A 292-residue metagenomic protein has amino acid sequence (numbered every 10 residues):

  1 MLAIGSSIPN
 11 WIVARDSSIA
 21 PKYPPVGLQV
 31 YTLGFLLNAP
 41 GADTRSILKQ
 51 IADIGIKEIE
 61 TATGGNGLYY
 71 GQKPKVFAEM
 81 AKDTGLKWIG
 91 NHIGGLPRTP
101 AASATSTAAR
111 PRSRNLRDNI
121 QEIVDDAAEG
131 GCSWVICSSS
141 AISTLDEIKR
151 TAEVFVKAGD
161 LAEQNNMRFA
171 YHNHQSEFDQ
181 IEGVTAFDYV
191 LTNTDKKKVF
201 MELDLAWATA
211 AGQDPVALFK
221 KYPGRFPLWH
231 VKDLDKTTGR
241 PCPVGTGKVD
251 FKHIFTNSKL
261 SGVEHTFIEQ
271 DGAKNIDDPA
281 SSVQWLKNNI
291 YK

Functional and structural regions predicted by a protein language model:
L2-E129, S133, E163, Q284 (+1 more regions): N-terminal pre-domain/capping segments
A3-S7, S18, R98-F200, I276: Active-site acidic/histidine proton-transfer and metal-coordination neighborhood in alpha/beta enzyme cores
I4-W11, R15-G27, F35-A52, G131 (+2 more regions): Histidine-acidic metal/acid-base catalytic patches
P24-V30, I59-T61, W88-I93, V135-C137 (+4 more regions): Hydrophobic faces of well-ordered beta-strands that scaffold small-molecule active sites in alpha/beta enzyme cores
Y31, I56, H92, F169-H174 (+5 more regions): Aromatic side chains
G34-G41, A62-K73, G95-A101, P111-R117 (+6 more regions): Acidic-and-aromatic substrate-binding clefts and catalytic sites of carbohydrate-active enzymes
Y69-Y70, P74-V76, A81, W134 (+5 more regions): Non-transmembrane, interaction-prone segments in cytosolic or luminal domains
